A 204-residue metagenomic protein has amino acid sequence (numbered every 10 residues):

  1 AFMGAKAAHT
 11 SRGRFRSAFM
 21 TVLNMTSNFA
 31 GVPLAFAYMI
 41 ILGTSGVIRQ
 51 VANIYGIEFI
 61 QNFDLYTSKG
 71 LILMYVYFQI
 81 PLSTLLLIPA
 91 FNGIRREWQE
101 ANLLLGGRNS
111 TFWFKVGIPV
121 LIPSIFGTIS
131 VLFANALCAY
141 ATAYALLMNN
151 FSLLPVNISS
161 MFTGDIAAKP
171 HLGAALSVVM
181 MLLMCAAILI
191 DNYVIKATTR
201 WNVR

Functional and structural regions predicted by a protein language model:
A1-F2, R96, V156: A generic alpha-helix surface/boundary motif
A1-Q61, Y66-N92, V120, F126-Y140 (+2 more regions): Membrane-water interface segments at the C-terminal ends of transmembrane alpha-helices in multi-pass inner-membrane
G13-R16, F59, F63, R108 (+3 more regions): Membrane-helix interfacial "entry" motifs
S68-G70, I94-G127: Amphipathic cytosolic juxtamembrane alpha-helices at the membrane-cytosol interface of multi-pass membrane transporters
L85-L86, E100, N157: Pre-recognition alpha-helix immediately N-terminal to the DNA-recognition helix within helix-turn-helix or winged-helix
A90-F91, K115, M161: Short alpha-helical segment immediately N-terminal to, or the first helix within, an HTH/HTH-like DNA-binding domain
A141-A168: Glycine-rich helix-loop "coupling/hinge" segments at transmembrane-helix boundaries in multipass transporters
V194-R204: Short cytosolic juxtamembrane segments of multi-pass membrane proteins
